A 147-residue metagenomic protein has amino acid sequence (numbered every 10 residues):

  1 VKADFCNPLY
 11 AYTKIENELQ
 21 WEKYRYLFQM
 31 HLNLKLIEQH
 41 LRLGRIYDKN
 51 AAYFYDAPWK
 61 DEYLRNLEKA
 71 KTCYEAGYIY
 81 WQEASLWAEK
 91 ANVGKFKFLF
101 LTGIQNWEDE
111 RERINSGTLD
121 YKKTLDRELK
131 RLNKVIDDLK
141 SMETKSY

Functional and structural regions predicted by a protein language model:
V1-Q20, N66, C73-A76, W81: Helix-turn-helix repeat elements of alpha-solenoid scaffolds
A3, E22-Y55, F96-G117, K123-R131: Amphipathic alpha-helical repeat scaffolds of TPR domains
H31-L34, E38, D61-L64, E68-K71: Soluble non-cytosolic domains of exported or imported proteins
D56-K60: Charged, low-complexity interaction regions
Y63, E68-Y147: C-terminal amphipathic alpha-helix
